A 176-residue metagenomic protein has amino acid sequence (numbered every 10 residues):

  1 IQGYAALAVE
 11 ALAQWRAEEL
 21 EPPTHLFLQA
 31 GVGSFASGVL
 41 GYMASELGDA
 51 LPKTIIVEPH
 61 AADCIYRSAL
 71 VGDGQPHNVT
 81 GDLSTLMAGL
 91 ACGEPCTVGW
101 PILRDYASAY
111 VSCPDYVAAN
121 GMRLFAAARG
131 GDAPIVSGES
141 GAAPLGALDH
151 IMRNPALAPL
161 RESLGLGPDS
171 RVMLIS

Functional and structural regions predicted by a protein language model:
I1-D105, E162-S176: Glycine-rich phosphate/pyrophosphate-binding loop at beta-loop-alpha junctions
I1-Q2, P95-G167: Active-site-adjacent helical/loop segments in soluble small-molecule enzymes
